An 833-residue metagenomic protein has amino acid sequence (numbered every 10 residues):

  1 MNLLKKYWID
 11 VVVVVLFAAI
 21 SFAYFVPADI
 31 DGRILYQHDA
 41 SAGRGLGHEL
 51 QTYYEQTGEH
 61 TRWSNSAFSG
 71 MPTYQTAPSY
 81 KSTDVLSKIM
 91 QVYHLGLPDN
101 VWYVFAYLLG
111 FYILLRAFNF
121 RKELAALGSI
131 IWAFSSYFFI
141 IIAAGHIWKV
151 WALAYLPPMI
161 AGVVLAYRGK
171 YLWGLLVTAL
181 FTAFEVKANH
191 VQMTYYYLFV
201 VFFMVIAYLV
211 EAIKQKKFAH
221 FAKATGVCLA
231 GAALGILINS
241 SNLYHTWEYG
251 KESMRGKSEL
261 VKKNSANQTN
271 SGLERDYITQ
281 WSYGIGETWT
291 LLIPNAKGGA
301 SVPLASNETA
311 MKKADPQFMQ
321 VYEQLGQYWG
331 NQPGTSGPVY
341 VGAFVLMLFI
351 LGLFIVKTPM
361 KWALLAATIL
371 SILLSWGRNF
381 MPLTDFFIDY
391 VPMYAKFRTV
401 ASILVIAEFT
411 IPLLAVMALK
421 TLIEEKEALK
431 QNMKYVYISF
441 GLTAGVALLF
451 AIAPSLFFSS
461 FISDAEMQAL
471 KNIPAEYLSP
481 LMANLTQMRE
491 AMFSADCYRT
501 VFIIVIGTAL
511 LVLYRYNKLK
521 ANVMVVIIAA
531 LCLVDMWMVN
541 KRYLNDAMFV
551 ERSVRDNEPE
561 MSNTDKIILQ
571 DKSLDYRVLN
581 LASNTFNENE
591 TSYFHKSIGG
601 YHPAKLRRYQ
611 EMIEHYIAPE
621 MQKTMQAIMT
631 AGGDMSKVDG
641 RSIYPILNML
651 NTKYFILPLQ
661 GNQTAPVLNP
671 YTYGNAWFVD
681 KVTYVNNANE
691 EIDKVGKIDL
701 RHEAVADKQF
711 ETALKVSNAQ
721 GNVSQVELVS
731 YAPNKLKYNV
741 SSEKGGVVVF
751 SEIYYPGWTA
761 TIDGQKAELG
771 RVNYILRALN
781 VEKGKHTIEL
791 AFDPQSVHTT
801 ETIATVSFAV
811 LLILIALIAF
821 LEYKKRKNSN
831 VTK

Functional and structural regions predicted by a protein language model:
I9-L46, G231-H245, L370-L373, V446-A451 (+1 more regions): Transmembrane signal-anchor helices characteristic of membrane glycosylation enzymes that use polyprenol
A18-L114, I130-L153, N267-V341, L374-T384 (+2 more regions): Membrane-interface coil-to-helix junctions
Y54, E59, N65-P72, P78-S79 (+9 more regions): Extracytoplasmic/lumenal acceptor-recognition loop(s) of multi-pass membrane glycoenzymes
W102-N119, V345-M347, L414, T508: Transmembrane-helix motifs of polytopic, lipid-linked glycan transferases
L115-F134, L172-L175: Transmembrane-helix signature of polytopic, membrane-embedded enzymes that assemble or transfer cell-envelope glycans
S129, G145-L156, A166-A183, V191-M193 (+3 more regions): Contiguous transmembrane helix-bundle modules in multi-pass membrane proteins
K223-Y283: Polar, glycine-rich mid-to-C-terminal structural blocks that act as macromolecule-binding/assembly scaffolds
M347, K653, N662, I698-K833: Active-site-proximal, structured, solvent-exposed surfaces of multi-pass membrane proteins that position macromolecular
